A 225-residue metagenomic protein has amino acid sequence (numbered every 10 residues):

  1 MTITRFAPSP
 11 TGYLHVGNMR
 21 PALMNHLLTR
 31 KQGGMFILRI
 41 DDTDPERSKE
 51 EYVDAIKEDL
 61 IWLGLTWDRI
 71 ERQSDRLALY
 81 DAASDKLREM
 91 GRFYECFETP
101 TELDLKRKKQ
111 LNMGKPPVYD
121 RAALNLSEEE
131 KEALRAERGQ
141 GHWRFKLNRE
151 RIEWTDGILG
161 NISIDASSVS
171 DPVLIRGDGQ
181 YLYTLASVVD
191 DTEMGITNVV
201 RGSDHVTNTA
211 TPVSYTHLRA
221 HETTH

Functional and structural regions predicted by a protein language model:
M1-V213: NTP-dependent nucleotidyl-transfer catalytic core
H217-H225: Single conserved hydrophobic/aromatic residue that forms the stacking wall/gate of nucleotide- or nucleobase-binding
